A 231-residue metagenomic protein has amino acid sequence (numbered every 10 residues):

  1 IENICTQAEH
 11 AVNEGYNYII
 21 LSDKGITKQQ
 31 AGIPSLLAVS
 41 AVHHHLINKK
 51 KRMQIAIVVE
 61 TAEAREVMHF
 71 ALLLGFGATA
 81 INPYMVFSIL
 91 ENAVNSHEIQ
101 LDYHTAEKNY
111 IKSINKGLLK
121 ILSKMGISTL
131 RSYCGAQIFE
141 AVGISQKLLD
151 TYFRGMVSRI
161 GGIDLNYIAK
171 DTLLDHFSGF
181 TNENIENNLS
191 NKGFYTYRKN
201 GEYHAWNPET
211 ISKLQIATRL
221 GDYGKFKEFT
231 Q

Functional and structural regions predicted by a protein language model:
I1, A11, H69-F70, N82 (+1 more regions): Flexible, glycine-rich loop/tail regions that form catalytic "lids" or insertion modules at the edges of active sites
I1, T6, H10, K24-G25: ASCE P-loop NTPase motor cores of helicases and related translocases
I1-C5, A56-E66: Active-site mouth loops of central-metabolism enzymes
E9-I19, H43-A56, L74-Y84, Q100-L101 (+2 more regions): Secondary-structure transition/capping motifs at alpha-helix termini and the adjoining loop/turn into the next element
K24-I26, A62, A78, M85-I89: Short, ordered loop/turn segments at secondary-structure junctions
K28-A41, I89-I99: Active-site-adjacent beta->alpha loops and helix N-cap segments on the catalytic face of soluble alpha/beta enzymes
A31-V59, N109-K116, K120: Alpha-helix-loop-beta-strand connector modules within alpha/beta enzyme cores
E63-G77: Catalytic cores of alpha/beta
